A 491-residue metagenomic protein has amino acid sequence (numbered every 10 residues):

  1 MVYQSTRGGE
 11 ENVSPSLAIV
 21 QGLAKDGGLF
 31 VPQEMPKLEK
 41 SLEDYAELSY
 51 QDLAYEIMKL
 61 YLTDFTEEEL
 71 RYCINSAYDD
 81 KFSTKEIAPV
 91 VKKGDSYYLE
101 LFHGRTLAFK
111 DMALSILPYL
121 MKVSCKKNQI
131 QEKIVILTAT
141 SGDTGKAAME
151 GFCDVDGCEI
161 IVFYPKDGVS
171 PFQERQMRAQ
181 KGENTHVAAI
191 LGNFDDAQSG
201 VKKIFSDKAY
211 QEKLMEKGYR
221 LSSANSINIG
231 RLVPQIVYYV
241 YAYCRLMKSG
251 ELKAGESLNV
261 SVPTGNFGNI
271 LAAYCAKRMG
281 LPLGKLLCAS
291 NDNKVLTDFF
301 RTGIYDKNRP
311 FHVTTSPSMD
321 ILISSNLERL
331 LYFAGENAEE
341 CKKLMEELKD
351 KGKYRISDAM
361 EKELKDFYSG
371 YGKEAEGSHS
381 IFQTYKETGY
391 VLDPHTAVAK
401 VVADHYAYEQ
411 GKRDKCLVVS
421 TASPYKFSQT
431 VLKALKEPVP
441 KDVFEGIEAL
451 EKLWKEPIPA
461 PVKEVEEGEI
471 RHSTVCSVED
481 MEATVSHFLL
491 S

Functional and structural regions predicted by a protein language model:
M1-S491: PLP-dependent amino-acid enzyme catalytic core
